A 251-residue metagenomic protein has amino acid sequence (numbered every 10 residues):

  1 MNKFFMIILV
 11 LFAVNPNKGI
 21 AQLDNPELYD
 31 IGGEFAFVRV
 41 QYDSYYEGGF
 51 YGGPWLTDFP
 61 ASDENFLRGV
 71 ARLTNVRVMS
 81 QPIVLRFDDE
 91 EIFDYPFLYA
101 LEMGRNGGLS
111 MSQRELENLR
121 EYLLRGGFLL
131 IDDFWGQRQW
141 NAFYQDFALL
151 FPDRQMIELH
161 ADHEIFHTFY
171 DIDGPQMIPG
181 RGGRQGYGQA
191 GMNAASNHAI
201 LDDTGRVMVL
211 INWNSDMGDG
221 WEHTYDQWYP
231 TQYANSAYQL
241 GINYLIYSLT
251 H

Functional and structural regions predicted by a protein language model:
F4-A13: Sec-dependent N-terminal signal peptides
A13-G19: C-terminal segment of classical bacterial N-terminal signal peptides
I20-F97, M103-G107, D216-H251: Aromatic-Pro/Gly-enriched surface loop or interdomain linker that acts as a lid/target-recognition segment
Q22, G32, Y45-Y51, R138-H223 (+3 more regions): An acidic, glycine-rich "communication" segment
L28-G33, E90-D94, Y122-L124, L150 (+1 more regions): Extracellular/periplasmic catalytic domains that process cell-envelope and extracellular macromolecules
P54-W55, F59-Y144, L149, I178-G186 (+1 more regions): Helical hinge/lid and interdomain linker segments adjacent to catalytic or ligand-binding clefts that mediate domain
